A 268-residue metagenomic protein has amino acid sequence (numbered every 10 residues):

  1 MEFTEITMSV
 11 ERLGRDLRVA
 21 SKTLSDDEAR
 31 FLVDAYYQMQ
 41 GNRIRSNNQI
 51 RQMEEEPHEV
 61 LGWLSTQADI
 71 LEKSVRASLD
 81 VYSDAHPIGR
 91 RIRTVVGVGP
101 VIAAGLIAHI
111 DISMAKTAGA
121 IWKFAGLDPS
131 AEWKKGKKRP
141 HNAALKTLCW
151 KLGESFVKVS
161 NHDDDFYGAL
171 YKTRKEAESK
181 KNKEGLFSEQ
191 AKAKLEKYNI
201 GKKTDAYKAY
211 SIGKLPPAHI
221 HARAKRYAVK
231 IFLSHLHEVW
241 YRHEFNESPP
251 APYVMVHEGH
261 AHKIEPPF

Functional and structural regions predicted by a protein language model:
M1-D84: Long, charge-rich intrinsically disordered scaffolds of nucleic-acid metabolism proteins
M1-L13, G201-K202, V256-F268: Glycine- and charge-rich intrinsically disordered segments
R15, R30-N48, A104-H109, T147-S155 (+1 more regions): Short, hydrophobic/amphipathic alpha-helical patches that form generic packing surfaces within helical domains
L24-D27, F31-D34, W63, R90 (+4 more regions): Conserved aromatic-histidine-acidic binding/catalytic patches
N42-Q52, A77, K158, H162 (+1 more regions): Intrinsically disordered or highly flexible coil/loop and linker segments, enriched in small and charged/polar residues
I70-I112: Coiled-coil termination/hinge junctions
R91, L106-A222, R226, V239-R242: Phosphate-backbone recognition surface of nucleic-acid-processing proteins
P216-Y253, H257, A261-P266: Basic, amphipathic alpha-helical segments enriched in Lys/Arg and hydrophobic/aromatic residues
